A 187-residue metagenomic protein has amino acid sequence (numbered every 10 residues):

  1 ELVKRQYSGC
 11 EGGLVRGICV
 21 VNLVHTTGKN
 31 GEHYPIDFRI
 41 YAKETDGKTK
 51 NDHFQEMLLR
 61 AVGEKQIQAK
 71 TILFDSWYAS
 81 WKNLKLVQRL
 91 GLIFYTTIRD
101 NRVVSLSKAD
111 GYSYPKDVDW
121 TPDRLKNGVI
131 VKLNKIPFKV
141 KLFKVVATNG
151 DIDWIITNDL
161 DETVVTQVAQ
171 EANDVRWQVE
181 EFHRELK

Functional and structural regions predicted by a protein language model:
E1-N30: Active-site-proximal, Lys/Arg-enriched surface segment that forms a nucleic-acid-binding/basic interface patch
K29-K187: Single, function-defining residue in the core of a domain
